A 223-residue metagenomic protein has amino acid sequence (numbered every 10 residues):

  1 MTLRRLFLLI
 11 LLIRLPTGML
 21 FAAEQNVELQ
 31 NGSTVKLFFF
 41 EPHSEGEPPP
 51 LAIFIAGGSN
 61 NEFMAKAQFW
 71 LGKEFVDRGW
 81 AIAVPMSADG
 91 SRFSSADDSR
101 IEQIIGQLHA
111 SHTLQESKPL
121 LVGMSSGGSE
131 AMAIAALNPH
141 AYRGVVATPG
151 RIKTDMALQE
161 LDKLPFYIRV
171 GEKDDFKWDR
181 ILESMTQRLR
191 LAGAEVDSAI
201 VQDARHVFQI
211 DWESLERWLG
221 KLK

Functional and structural regions predicted by a protein language model:
L8-G18: Bacterial N-terminal signal peptides
G18-P49, V122, E183-Q187, V196-D197 (+2 more regions): A domain-start/cap signature at the N-terminus of enzymes
S44-E47, S94-S125, A131: Gly/Ser-rich "nucleophile elbow"/oxyanion-hole loop immediately N-terminal to the catalytic nucleophile in hydrolases
E45-P49, F54-F93, F176: Short substrate-entry loop that stabilizes the transition state in hydrolases
G128-P139, V145: Short glycine-enriched nucleophile-adjacent loop and the immediately C-terminal alpha-helix near the catalytic center
V146-T154, K173: Active-site nucleophile loop of the alpha/beta-hydrolase fold
Y167-R169, K177-K223: C-terminal catalytic histidine-bearing segment of alpha/beta-hydrolase fold enzymes
